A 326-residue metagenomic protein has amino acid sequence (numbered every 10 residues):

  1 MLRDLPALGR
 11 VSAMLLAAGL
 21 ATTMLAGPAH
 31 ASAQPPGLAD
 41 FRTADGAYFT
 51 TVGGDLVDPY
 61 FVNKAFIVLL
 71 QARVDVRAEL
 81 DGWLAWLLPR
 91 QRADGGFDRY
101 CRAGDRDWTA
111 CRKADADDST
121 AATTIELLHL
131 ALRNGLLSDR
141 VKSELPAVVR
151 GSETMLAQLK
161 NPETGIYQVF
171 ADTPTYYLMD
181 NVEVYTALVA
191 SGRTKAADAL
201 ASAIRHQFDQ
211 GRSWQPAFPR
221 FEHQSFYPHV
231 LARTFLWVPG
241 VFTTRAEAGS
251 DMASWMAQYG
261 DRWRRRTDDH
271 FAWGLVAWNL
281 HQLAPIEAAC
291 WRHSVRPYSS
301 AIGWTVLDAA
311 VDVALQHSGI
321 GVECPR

Functional and structural regions predicted by a protein language model:
M1-L15: Bacterial N-terminal signal peptides that target proteins for export
S12-M24: Bacterial N-terminal signal peptides
G27-A31: Sec/Tat signal peptide C-region and signal peptidase I cleavage site
S32-R42, G46-A47, V52-Y60, D118-S119 (+3 more regions): Extended ligand-binding clefts on enzyme/binding-domain cores
G54-L156, N181, Q316-G321: Aromatic-rich carbohydrate-recognition surfaces in CAZymes
F61-V76, A122-V141, V182-A196, A232-R245 (+2 more regions): Well-ordered alpha-helical scaffold segments within catalytic/enzyme domains
L80, D198, A246-Y259, E287-Y298 (+1 more regions): Alpha-helical repeat scaffolds
R292-C324: C-terminal functional modules
